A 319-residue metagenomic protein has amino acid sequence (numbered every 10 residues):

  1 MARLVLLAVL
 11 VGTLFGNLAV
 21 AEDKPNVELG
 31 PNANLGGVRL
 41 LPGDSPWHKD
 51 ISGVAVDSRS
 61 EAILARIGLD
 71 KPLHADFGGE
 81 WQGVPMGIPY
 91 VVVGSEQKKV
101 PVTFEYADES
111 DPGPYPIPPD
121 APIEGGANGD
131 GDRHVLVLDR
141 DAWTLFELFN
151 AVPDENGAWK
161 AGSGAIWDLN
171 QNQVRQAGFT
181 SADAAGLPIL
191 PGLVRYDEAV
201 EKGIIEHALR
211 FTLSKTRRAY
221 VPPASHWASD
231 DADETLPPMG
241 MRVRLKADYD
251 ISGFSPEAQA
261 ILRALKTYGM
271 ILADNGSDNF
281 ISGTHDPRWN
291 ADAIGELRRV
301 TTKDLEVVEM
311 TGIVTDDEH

Functional and structural regions predicted by a protein language model:
M1-A2: N-terminal secretory signal peptides that target proteins for export/translocation
V5-G16: Bacterial N-terminal signal peptides
E22-H319: Short, surface-exposed polybasic-aromatic patches that bind anionic ligands, especially phosphate groups
